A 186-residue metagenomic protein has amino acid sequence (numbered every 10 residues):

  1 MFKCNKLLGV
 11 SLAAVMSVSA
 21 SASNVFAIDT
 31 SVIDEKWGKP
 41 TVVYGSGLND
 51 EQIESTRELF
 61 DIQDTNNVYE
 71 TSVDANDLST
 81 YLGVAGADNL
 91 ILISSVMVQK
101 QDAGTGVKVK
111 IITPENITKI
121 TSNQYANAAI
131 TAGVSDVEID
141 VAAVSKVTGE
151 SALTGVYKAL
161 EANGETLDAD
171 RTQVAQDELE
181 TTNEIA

Functional and structural regions predicted by a protein language model:
M1-V10: Bacterial N-terminal signal peptides that target proteins for export
S11-S19: Bacterial N-terminal signal peptides
S19-I33: Sec-dependent signal peptide cleavage junction
T30-Q101: Extracytoplasmic strand-loop-helix segments at the start of, or within, the mature domains of secreted/periplasmic
P40-Y44, V109-I117, I139-K146: Second-shell loop/turn segments in exported
D61, I130, V134, Y157-E165: Sec-exported extracytoplasmic/periplasmic mature domains
S79-V134, L153: Signal peptide-directed extracytoplasmic domains
T148-G149, Y157-A186: Long, charge-dense
